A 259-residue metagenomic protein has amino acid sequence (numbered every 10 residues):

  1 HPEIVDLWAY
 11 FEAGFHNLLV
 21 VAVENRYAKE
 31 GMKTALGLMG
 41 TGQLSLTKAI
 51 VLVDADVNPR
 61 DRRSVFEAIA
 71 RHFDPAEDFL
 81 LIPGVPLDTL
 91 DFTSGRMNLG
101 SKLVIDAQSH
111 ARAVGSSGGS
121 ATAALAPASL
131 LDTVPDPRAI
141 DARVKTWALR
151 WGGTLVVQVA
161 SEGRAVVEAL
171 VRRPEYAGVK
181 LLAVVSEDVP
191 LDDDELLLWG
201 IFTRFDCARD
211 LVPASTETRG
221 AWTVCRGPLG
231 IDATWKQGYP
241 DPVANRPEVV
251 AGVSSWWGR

Functional and structural regions predicted by a protein language model:
H1-R259: Charged, compositionally biased interaction regions
